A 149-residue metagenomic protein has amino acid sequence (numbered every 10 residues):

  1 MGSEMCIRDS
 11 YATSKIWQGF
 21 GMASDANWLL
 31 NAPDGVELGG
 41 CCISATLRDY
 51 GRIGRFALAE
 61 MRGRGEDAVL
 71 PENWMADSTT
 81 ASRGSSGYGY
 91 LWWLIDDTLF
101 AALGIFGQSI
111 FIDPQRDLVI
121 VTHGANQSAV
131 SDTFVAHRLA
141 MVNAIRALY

Functional and structural regions predicted by a protein language model:
M1-I7: Short, small-residue-biased leader/transition segments that mark boundaries at the very start of proteins
S3, C41-R62, Q108-S109, D113-G124: Active-site-proximal alpha-helical segments within enzyme catalytic domains
R8-T13, M61-P71: Structural helix-adjacent loops and short alpha-helical linkers that scaffold large soluble proteins
S10-C42: Mid-domain, small-residue-enriched loop/turn segments at the edges of structured enzyme/sensor domains
T13, W17, G51-L58, M75 (+4 more regions): Non-transmembrane alpha-helical segments in soluble domains of secreted/periplasmic/extracellular proteins
A23-N27, E72-T122: Active-site Gly/Thr loop motif
N126-S128: A short acidic/small-residue loop/turn micro-motif
S131-Y149: Short, gly/Ser/Thr-rich active-site loops of penicillin-recognizing serine hydrolases
